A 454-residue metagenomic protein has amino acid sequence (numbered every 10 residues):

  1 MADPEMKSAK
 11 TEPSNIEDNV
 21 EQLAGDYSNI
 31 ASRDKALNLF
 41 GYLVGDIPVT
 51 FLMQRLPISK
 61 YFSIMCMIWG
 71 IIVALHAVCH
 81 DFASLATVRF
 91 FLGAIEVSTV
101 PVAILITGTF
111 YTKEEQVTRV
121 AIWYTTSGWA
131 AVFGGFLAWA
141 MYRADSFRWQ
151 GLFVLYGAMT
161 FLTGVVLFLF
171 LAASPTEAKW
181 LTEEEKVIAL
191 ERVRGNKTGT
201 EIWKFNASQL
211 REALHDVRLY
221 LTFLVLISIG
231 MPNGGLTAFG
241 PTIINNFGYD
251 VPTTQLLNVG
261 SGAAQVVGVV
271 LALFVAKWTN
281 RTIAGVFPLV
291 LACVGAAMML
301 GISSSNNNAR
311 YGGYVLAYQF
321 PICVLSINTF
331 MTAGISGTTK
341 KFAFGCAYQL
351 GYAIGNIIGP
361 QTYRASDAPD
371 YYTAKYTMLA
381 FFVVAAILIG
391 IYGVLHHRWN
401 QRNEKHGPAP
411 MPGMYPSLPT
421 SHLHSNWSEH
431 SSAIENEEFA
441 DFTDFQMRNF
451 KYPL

Functional and structural regions predicted by a protein language model:
M1-A36, F168-W203, K341, D370-L454: Intracellular terminal tails of multi-pass secondary transporters
V44-P57, G268-R281: Helix-to-loop junctions at the C-terminal end of transmembrane segments in multipass secondary transporters
P48, L56-P57, V78-S84, I95 (+5 more regions): Helix-breaking motifs and short loop linkers at transmembrane-helix boundaries and internal kinks in secondary membrane
K60-A74, I283-M298: Structural signature of the two symmetry-related core transmembrane helices
I72, S84-S98, I106, N308-S326: Hydrophobic core of transmembrane alpha-helices in multi-pass small-molecule transporters, especially MFS/SLC-type
V88-T125: Cytoplasmic helix-loop-helix junction between adjacent transmembrane helices in 12-TM secondary transporters
V117-S146, V154-T160, G345-G359: Glycine-rich segments within core transmembrane alpha-helices of 12-TM secondary carriers
S208-L273, N328, P360: Extracytoplasmic gate region of multi-pass secondary transporters
